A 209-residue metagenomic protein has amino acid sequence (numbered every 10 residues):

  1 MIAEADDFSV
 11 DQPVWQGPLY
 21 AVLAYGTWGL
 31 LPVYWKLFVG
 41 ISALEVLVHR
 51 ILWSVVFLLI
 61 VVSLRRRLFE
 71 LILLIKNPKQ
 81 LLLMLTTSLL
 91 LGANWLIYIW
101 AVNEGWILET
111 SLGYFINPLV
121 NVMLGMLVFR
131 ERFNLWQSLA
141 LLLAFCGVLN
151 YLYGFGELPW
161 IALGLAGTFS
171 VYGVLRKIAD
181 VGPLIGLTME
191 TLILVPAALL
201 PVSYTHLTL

Functional and structural regions predicted by a protein language model:
I2-E45, L149-I178: Glycine-/small-residue-enriched transmembrane alpha-helix faces in small-molecule transporters and effluxers
F38, V46, A101-V102, L127-F129 (+2 more regions): Hydrophobic/aromatic residues within transmembrane alpha-helices of multi-pass small-molecule transporters
G40-E45, L96-G113, G182: Structural motif at transmembrane-helix junctions in multi-pass transporters
S42-A93, V120, T168, M189-S203: Transmembrane alpha-helices of multi-pass small-molecule transport proteins
L71-K76, F129-F133, R176-G186: Membrane-interface helix-boundary motifs at transmembrane edges
W100, N117-W136: C-terminal transmembrane-helix exit sites in multi-pass transporters
Y114, R130-N150, G156-L163, T191: Loop-to-transmembrane alpha-helix entry segments
T205-L209: Conserved small/polar residues in nucleotide/adenosyl-binding loops
